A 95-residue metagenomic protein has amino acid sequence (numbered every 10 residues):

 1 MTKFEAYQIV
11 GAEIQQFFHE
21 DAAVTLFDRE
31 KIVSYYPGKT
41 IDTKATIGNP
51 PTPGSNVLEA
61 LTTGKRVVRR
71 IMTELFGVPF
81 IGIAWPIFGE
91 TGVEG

Functional and structural regions predicted by a protein language model:
M1-G95: N-terminal membrane-sensor/transducer module of prokaryotic signaling receptors
